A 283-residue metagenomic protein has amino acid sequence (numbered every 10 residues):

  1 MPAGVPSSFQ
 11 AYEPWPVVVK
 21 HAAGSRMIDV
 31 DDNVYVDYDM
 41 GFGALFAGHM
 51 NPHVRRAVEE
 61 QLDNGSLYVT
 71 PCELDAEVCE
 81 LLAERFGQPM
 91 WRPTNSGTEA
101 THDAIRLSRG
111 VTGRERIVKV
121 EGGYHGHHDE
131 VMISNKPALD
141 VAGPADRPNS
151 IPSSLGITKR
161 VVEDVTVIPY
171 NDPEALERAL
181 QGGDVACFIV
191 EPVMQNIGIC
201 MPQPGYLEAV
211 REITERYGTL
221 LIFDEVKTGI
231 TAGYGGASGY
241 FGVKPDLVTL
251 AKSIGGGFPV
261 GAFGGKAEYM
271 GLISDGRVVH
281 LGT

Functional and structural regions predicted by a protein language model:
M1-T283: Conserved N-terminal phosphate-binding loop of PLP-dependent enzymes in the Aspartate aminotransferase
